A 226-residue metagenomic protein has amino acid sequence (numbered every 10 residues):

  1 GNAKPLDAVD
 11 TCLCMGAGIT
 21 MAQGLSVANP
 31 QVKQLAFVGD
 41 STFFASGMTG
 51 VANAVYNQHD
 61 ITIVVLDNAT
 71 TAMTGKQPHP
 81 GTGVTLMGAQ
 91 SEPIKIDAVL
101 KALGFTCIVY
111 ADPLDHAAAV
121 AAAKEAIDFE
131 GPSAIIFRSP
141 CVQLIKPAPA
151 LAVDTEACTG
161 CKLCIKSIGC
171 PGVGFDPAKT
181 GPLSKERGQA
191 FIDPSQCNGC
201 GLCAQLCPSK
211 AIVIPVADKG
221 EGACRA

Functional and structural regions predicted by a protein language model:
N2-I136, K146: Thiamine diphosphate
A8-C12, T85-M87, D154-G160, G188 (+1 more regions): Short, contiguous acidic/charged loop-to-helix segments that flank catalytic cores in large enzymes
A36-V38, V153-T155, E221: Short alpha-helical "patches" and their helix-cap loops
D67, L114, S139-C141, A157 (+3 more regions): A broadly conserved detector of short glycine/acidic/proline-rich loop/turn motifs that flank catalytic sites and bind
K95, D112-D115, D154-T159, D193 (+1 more regions): Poly-acidic low-complexity segments
A119, E125, R187-G188, P194: A short, hydrophobic/aromatic-rich structural module that often spans a beta strand with its adjoining loop
E125-G174, K185, D218: Glycine/aspartate-rich loop-and-adjacent alpha/beta segment that forms the canonical ThDP
T159, L163-F191, N198, L202-A226: Iron-sulfur cluster-binding cysteine motifs and their immediate structural context in ferredoxin-like electron-transfer
